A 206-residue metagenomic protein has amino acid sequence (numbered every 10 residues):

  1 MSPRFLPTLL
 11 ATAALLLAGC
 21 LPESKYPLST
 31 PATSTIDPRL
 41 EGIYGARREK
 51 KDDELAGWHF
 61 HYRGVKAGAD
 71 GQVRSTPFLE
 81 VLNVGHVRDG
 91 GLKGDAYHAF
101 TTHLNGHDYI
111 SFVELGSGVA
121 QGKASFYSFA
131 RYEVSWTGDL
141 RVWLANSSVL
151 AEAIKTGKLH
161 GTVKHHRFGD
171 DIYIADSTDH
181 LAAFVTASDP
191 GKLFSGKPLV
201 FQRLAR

Functional and structural regions predicted by a protein language model:
M1-L9: Bacterial N-terminal signal peptides that target proteins for export
L17-G19: C-terminal motif of bacterial Sec signal peptides marking the signal peptidase cleavage site
L21-R39, R48-G57, G64-R206: Calycin-type beta-barrel ligand-binding domains and close structural analogs
